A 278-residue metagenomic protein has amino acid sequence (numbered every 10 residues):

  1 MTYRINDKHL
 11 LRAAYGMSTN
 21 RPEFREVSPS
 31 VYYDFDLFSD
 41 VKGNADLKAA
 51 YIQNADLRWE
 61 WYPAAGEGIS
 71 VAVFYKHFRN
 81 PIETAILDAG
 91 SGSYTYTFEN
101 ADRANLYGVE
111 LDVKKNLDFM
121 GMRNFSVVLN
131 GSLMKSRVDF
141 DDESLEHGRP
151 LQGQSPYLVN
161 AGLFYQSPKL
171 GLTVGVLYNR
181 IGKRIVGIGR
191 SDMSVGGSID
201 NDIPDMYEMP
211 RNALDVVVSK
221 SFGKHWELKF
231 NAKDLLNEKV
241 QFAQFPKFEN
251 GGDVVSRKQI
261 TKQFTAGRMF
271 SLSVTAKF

Functional and structural regions predicted by a protein language model:
M1-Y3, L57-W61, V109-K115, L129 (+5 more regions): Residues on the lipid-exposed face of transmembrane beta-strands in outer-membrane beta-barrel proteins
R4, L10-A14, G68-A72, M122-S126 (+4 more regions): Membrane-spanning beta-strand positions in outer-membrane beta-barrel proteins
I5, M17, W61-P63, Y75 (+7 more regions): Short beta-strand segments enriched in hydrophobic/aromatic residues within well-folded beta-rich domains
K8, M17-S70, Y75-F78, A89-N116 (+4 more regions): Outer-membrane beta-barrel signature, preferentially recognizing the C-terminal barrel domain of Gram-negative
F24-S30, L37-S39, P81-A89, M134-E146 (+2 more regions): Outer-membrane beta-barrel translocator domains and adjoining extracellular loop/strand segments of Gram-negative
G68-I82, S93-I188: Gram-negative outer-membrane beta-barrel transporters
R79, P168, R180-G196, S219-F278: C-terminal beta-signal and adjacent terminal beta-strands/loops of Gram-negative outer-membrane beta-barrel proteins
G90-T97, D139-P150, I188-D205, E249-K258: Flexible, solvent-exposed loop segments that connect beta-strands
